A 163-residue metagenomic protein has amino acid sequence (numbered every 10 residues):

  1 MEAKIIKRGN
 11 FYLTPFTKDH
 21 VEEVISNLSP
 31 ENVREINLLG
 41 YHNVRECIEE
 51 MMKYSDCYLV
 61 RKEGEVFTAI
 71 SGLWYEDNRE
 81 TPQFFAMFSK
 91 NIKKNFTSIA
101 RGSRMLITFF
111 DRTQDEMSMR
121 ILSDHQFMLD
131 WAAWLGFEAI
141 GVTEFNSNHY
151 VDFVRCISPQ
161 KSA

Functional and structural regions predicted by a protein language model:
K7-S26: A short beta-loop-alpha structural element at the N-terminal edge of CoA-dependent acyl/N-acetyltransferase catalytic
P30-C47: Conserved GNAT-fold acetyl-CoA-binding loop/helix
C47-L59, A69: A short helix-loop-beta-strand connector motif used in the catalytic cores of GNAT acetyltransferases and, in some
L59, E65-Y75, T81-Q83: Conserved beta-strand in the GNAT
R79-K93: Conserved acetyl-CoA binding element of GNAT-fold acetyltransferases
N95-F109, W134: Conserved acetyl-CoA-binding loop-helix of GNAT-fold acetyltransferases
D111, M117-A133, E144-N146: Conserved beta-strand-loop-alpha-helix junction that forms the acyl-donor binding cleft
F145-A163: C-terminal "cap" of GNAT-fold acetyltransferases
